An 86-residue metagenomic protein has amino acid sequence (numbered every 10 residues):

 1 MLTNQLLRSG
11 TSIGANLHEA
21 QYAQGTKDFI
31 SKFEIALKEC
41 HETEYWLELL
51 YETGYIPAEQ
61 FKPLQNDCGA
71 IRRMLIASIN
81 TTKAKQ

Functional and structural regions predicted by a protein language model:
M1-Q86: Short, C-terminally biased terminal segments at protein or domain edges
